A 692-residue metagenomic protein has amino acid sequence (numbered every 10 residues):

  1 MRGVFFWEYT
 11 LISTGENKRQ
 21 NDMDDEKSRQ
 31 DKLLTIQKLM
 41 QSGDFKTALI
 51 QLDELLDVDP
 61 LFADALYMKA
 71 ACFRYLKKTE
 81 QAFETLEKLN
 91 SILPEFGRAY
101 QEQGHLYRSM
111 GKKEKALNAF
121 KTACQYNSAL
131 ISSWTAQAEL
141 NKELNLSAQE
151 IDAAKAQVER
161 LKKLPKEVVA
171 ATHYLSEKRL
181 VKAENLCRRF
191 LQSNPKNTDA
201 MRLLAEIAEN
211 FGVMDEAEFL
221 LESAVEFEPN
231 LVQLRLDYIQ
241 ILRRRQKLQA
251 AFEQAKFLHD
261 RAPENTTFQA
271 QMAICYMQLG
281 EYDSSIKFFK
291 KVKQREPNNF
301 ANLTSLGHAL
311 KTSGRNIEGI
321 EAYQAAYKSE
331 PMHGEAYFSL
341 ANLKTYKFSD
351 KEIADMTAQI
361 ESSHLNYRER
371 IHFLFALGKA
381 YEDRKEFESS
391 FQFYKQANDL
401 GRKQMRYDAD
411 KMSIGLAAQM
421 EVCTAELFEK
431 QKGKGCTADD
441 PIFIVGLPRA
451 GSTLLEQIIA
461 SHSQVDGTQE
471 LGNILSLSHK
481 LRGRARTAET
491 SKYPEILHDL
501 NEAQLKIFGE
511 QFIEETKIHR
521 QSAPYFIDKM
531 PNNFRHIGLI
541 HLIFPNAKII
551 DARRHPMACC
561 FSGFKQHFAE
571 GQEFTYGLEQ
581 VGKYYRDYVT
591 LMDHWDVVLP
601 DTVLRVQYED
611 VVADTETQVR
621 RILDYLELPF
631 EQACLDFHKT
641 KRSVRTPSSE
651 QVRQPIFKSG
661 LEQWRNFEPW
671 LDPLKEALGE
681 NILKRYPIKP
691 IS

Functional and structural regions predicted by a protein language model:
R29, A63-D64, G97-Q101, I131-S132 (+8 more regions): Helix-start (N-cap) detector for alpha-helical repeat units in TPR-like alpha-solenoids, especially tetratricopeptide
Q41, Y75, S109, E143 (+7 more regions): Register position in tetratricopeptide repeats
A48, A82, A116, E150-I151 (+6 more regions): Single-residue signature of alpha-solenoid repeat helices
V58, I92, Y126, Q157-L161 (+8 more regions): Structural marker of alpha-solenoid helical repeat scaffolds
L279, S313, A325, V465-T468 (+5 more regions): PAPS-dependent sulfotransferase catalytic domain
F387-E388, Q392-F508, V652-R653, F657: PAPS-dependent sulfotransferase catalytic core
